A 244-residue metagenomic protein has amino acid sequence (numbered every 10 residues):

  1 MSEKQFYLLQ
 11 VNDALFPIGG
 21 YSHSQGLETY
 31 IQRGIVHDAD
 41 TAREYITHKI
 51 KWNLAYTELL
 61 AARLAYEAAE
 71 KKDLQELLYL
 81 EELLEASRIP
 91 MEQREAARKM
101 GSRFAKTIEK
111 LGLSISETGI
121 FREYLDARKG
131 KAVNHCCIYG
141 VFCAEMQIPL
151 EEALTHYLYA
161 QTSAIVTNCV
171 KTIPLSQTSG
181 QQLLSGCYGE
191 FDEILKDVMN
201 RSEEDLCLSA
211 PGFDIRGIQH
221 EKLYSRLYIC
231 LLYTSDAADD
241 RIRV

Functional and structural regions predicted by a protein language model:
M1-F6: Charged, compositionally biased N-terminal leader segments and the immediate start of the first structured element
Y7-K71: Glycine/small-residue-rich interface belts in oligomeric ring/scaffold proteins and their assembly partners
L8-P17, I46-W52, A86-Q93, R122-K129 (+1 more regions): A short glycine/serine-rich beta->alpha loop
L59-L64, K71-C143: Internal, conserved structured core segments that host functional sites
K131-I173: A contiguous pocket-lining binding segment that forms or flanks enzyme active sites
A160-L232: C-terminal auxiliary extensions adjacent to catalytic cores
Y233-V244: Single conserved hydrophobic/aromatic residue that forms the stacking wall/gate of nucleotide- or nucleobase-binding
